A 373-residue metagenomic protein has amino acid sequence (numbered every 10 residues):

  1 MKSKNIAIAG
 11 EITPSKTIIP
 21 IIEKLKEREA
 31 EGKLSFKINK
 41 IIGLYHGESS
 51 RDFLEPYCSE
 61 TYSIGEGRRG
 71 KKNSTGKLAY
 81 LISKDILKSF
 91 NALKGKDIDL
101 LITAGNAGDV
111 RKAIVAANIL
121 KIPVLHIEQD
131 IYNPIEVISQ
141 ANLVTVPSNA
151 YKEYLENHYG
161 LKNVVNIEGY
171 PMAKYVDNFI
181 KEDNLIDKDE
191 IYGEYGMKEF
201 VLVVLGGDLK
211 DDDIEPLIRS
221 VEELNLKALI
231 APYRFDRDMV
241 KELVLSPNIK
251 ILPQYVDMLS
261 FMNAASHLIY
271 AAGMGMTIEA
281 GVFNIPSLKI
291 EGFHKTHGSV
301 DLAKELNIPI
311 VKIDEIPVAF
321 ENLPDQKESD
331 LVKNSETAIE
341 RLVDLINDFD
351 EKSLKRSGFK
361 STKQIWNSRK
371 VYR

Functional and structural regions predicted by a protein language model:
N5-I12, K33-G95, N248: Conserved nucleotide-sugar phosphate-binding/catalytic loop shared by glycosyltransferases and other
I8-I21, L209-D212: A short, glycine/small-residue-rich beta-strand->loop->alpha-helix junction that serves as a flexible
L101-I119: An aromatic- and histidine-rich active-site surface loop
T103, D257-S299: A donor-sugar binding/catalytic signature common to diverse glycosyltransferases and related nucleotide-sugar
V124, P134-N149, M262, K304: A conserved, positively charged/aromatic
A141-D208, P232-D236: A nucleotide-sugar donor-handling region in carbohydrate enzymes
G193-A264: Donor-nucleotide binding loops and adjacent catalytic segments primarily of GT-B fold Leloir glycosyltransferases
N322-R373: C-terminal amphipathic helix plus adjacent low-complexity, charged tail appended to glycosyltransferase catalytic
